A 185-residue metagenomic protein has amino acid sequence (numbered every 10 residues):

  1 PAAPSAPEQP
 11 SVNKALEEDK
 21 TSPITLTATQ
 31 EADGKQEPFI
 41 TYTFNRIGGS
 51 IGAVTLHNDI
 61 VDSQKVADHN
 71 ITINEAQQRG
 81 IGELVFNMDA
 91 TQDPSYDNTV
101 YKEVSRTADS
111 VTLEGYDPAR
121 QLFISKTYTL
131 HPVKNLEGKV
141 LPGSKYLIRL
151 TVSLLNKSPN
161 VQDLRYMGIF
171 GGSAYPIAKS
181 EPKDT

Functional and structural regions predicted by a protein language model:
P1-T185: Membrane-protein biogenesis/insertion across secretory and organellar systems
